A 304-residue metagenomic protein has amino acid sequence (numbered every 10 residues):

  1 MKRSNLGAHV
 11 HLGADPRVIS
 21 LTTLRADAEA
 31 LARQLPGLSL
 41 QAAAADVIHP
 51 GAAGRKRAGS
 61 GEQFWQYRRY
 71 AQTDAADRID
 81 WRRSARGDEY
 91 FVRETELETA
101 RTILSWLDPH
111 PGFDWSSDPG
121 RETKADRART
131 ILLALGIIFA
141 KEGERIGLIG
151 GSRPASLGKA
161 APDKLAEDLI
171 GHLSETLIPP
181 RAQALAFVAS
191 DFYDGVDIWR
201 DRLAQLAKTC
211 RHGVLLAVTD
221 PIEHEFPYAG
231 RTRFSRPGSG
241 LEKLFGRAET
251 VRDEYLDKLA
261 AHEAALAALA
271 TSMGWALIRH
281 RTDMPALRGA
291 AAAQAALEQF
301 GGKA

Functional and structural regions predicted by a protein language model:
K2-G59, F64, R68-D74, R83-A85 (+1 more regions): Exposed, interaction-prone extracellular/peripheral surfaces
